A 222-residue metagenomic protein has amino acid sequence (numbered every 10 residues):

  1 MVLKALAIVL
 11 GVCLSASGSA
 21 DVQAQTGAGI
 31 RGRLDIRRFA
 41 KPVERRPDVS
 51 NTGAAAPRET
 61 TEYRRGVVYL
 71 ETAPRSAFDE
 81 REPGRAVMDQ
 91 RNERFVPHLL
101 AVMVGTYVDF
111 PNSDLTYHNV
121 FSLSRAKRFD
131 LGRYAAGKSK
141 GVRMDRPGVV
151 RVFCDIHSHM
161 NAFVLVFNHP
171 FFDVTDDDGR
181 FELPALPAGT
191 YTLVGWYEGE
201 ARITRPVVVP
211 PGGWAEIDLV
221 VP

Functional and structural regions predicted by a protein language model:
M1, A20-D21: N-terminal, intrinsically disordered, basic low-complexity segments enriched in Arg/Pro/Ser/Thr
K4-S17: Bacterial N-terminal signal peptides
V22-P222: Extracytoplasmic copper-binding redox domains, predominantly the cupredoxin/blue-copper superfamily
